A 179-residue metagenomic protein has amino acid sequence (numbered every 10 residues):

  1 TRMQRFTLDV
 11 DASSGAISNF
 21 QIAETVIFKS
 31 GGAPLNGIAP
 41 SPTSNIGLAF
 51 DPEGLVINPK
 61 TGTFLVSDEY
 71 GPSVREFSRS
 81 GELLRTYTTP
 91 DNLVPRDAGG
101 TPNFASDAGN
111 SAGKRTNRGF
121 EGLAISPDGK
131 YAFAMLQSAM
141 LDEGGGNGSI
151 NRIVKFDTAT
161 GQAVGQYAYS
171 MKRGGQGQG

Functional and structural regions predicted by a protein language model:
T1-G179: Sequence/structural signature of beta-propeller domains
